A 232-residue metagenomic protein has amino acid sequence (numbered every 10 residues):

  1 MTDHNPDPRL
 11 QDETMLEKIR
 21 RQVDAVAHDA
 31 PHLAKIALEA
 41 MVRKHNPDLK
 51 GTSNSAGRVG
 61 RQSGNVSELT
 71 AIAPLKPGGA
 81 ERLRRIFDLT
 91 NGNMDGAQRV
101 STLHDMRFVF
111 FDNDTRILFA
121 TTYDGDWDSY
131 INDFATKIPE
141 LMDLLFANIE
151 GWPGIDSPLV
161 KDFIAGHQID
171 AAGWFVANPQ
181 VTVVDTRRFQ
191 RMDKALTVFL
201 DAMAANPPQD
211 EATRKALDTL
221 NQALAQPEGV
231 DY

Functional and structural regions predicted by a protein language model:
T2-T102, F110-R116, G125, P158-Y232: Short S/T/G/P-rich N-terminal loop/turn motif that feeds into the first structured element of a domain
R85-D88, I131-I138: Short amphipathic alpha-helices in soluble, non-transmembrane regions that often serve as interface/regulatory elements
N91-D95, I138-D143: A common structural junction motif
T122: Short, well-ordered beta-to-alpha junction loops that form the rim of enzyme active sites and present histidine/acidic
D126-Y130: Short, cysteine-centered beta-strand-loop-beta hairpins and adjacent loop/turn segments enriched in charged/polar
P139-P153: Conserved short beta-strand edge segments in small beta-sheet-based binding/regulatory domains
